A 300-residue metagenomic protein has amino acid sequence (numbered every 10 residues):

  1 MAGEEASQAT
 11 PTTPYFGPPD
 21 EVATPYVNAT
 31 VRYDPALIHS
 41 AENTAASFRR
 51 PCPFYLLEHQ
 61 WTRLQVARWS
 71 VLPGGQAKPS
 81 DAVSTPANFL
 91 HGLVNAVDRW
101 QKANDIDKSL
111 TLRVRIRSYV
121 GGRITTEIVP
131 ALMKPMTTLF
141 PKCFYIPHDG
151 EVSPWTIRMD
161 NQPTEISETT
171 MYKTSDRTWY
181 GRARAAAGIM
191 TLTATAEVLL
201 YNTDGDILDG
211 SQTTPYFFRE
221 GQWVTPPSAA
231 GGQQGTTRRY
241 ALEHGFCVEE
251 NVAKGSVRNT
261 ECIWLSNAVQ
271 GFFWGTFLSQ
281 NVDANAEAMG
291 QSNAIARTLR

Functional and structural regions predicted by a protein language model:
M1-T203, A229-G232, T236-R300: Conserved alpha/beta cores of soluble small-molecule-handling proteins
I189-M190, A194-T225: Conserved active-site beta-strand-loop modules that form the wall/rim of enzyme catalytic pockets and either contain
